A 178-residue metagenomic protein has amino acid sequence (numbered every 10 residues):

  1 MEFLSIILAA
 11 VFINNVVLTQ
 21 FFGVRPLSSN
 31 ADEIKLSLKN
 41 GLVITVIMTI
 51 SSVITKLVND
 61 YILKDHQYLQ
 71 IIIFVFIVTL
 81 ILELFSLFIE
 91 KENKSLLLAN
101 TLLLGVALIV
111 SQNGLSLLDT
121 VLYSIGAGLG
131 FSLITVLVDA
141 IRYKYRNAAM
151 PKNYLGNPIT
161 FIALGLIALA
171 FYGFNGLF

Functional and structural regions predicted by a protein language model:
M1-S5, T55-Y68, I109-V121, N175-F178: Helix-coil boundary and interhelical linker segments in multi-pass alpha-helical membrane proteins
L4-I6, A10, T19, L117-F178: C-terminal transmembrane helix-loop-helix hairpin of multi-pass membrane proteins
A10-V11, N15-Q20, I44, M48-L57 (+3 more regions): Transmembrane alpha-helical segments of multi-pass membrane transport proteins and ion-pumping complexes
F21-K35, L80-K94, V138-M150: C-terminal ends of transmembrane helices
F21-S28, N93, L102-D119: Generic transmembrane alpha-helix signature in multi-pass membrane proteins, especially transporters/channels
E33-V46, Q67-I73, K91-L102, N153-P158: Cytoplasmic-side transmembrane-helix entry/capping segments in multi-pass membrane proteins
V43-V53, L96-S111, G130-F131, G156-A168: Small-residue-rich segments of transmembrane alpha-helices in multi-pass membrane proteins, especially helix faces
V53-L104: Ordered, amphipathic secondary-structure segments that act as subunit-interaction surfaces in large macromolecular
